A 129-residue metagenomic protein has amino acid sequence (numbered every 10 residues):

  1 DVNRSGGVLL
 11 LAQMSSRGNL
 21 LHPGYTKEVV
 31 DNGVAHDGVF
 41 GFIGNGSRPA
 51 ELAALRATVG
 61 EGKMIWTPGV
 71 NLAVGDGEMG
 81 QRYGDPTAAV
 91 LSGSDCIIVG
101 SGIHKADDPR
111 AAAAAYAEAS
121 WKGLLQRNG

Functional and structural regions predicted by a protein language model:
D1-M64, N71-G75: Conserved anion-binding
N3, A35-G38, D95, E118-Q126: Generic secondary-structure signature for well-ordered alpha-helical cores
G6, A12, G44, K63-W66 (+4 more regions): Functionally constrained cores in energy, signaling, and assembly domains
G24, E28, Q81-G84, H104-D107 (+1 more regions): Conserved active-site and cofactor/substrate-binding residues in soluble primary-metabolism enzymes
A54-L55, V74-D95, A111-Y116: Catalytic cores of alpha/beta
E61-K63, G93-V99: A short pocket-lining beta-strand/turn micro-motif at the edge of beta-sheets
T67-V70, V99-G102: Glycine-rich beta-strand-to-loop/alpha-helix junction loops that act as flexible
V90-S92, S101-G129: C-terminal helical cap(s) of enzyme catalytic domains, especially alpha/beta-barrels
